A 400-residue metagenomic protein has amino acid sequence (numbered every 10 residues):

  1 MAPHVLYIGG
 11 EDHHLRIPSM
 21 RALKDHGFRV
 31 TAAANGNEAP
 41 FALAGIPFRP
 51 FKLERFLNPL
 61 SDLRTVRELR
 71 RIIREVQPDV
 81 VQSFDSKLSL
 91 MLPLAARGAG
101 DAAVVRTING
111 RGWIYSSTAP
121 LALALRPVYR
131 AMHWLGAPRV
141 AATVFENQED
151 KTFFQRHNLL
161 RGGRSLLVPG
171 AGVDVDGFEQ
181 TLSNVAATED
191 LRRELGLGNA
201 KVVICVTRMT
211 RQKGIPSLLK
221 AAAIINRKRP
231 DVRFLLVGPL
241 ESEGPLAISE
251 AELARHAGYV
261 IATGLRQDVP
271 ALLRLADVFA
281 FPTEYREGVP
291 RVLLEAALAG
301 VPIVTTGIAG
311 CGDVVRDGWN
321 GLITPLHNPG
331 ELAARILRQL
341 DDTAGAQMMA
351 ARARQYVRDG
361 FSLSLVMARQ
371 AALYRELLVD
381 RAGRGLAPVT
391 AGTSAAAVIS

Functional and structural regions predicted by a protein language model:
L6, L197-K213, L219-A222, L235: Conserved donor-binding/catalytic core segment of Leloir-type glycosyltransferases
A33-E38, V173, V206, R233-L246: Glycosyltransferase donor-sugar binding loop
R49, R130, W134-T188, L197-G198: Donor nucleotide-sugar binding/catalytic pocket of nucleotide-sugar-dependent glycosyltransferases
S83-S89, I108: Short His-centered aromatic/hydrophobic patch
D190, E331, R338, G345-G360 (+1 more regions): A short, well-ordered alpha-helix in the C-terminal region of glycosyltransferases
A247-R266: Nucleotide-activated donor-binding/catalytic signature segment of Leloir-type glycosyltransferases, i.e., the conserved
L293, P302-T305, V315: Short hydrophobic beta-strand element within catalytic cores of glycosyltransferases and related nucleotide-activated
R316-G318, L322-G330, R338-A344: Conserved acidic donor-binding segment of nucleotide-sugar-dependent glycosyltransferases
